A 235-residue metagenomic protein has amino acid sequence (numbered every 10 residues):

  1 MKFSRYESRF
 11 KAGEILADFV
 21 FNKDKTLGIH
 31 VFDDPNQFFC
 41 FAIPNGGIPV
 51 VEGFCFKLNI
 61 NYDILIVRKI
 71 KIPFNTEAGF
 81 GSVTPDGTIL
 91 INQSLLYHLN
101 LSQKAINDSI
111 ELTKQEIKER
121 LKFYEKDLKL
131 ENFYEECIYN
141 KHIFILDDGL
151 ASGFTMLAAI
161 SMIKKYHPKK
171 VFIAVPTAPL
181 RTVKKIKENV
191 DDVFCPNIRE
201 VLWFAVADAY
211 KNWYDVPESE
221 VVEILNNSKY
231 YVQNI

Functional and structural regions predicted by a protein language model:
M1-I235: PRPP-associated nucleotide enzymes
